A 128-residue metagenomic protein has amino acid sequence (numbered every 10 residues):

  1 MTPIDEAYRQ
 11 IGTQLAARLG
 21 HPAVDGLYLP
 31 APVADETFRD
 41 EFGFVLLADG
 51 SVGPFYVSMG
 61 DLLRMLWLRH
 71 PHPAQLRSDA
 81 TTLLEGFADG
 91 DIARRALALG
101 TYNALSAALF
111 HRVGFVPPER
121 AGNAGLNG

Functional and structural regions predicted by a protein language model:
M1-G128: Electropositive, gly/pro-rich neighborhoods at or near active sites that engage anionic ligands
